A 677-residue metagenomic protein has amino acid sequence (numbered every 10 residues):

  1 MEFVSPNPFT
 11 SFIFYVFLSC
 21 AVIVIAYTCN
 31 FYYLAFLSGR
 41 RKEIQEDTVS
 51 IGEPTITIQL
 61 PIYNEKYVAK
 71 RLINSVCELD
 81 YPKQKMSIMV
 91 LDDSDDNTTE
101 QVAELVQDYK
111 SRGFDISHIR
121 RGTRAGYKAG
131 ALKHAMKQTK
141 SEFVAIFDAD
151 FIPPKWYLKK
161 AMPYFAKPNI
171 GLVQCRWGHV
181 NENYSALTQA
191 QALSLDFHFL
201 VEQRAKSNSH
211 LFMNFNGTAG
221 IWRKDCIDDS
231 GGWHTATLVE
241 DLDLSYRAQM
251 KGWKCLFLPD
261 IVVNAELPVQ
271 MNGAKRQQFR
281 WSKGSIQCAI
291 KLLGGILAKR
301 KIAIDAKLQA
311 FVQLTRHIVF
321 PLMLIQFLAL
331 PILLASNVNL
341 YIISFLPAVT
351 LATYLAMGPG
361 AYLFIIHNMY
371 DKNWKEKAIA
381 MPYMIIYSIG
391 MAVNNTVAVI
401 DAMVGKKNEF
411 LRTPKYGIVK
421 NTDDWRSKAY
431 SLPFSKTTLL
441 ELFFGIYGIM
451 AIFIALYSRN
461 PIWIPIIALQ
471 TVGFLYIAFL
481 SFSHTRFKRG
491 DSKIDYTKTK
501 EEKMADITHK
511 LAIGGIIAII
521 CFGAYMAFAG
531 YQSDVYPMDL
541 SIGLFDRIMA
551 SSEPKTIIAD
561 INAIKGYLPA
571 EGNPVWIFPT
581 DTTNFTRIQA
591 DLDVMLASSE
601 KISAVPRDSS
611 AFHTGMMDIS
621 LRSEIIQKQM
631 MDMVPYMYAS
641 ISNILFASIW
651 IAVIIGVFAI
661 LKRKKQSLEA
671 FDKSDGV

Functional and structural regions predicted by a protein language model:
Y33-K85: N-terminal signal-anchor transmembrane helix
S38-R40, T48-S50, R316-E409, K436-K498: Membrane-embedded multi-pass helical conduit in multi-pass membrane proteins, especially envelope-biosynthetic
P54-Q59, S87-M89, D228, D243: Cell-envelope/extracellular polymer assembly enzymes that use nucleotide-activated donors
N74-I119, R124: Acidic donor-binding segment of Leloir-type glycosyltransferases
V106-F143, K155-L238, Q249-M250, M271-T315: Long helical/loop segments within the catalytic core of UDP-sugar-dependent glycosyltransferases, especially the large
E501-S541, S640-K664: Hydrophobic secretory-pathway targeting helix
G543-Q627: Long, solvent-exposed extracytoplasmic domains/loops
